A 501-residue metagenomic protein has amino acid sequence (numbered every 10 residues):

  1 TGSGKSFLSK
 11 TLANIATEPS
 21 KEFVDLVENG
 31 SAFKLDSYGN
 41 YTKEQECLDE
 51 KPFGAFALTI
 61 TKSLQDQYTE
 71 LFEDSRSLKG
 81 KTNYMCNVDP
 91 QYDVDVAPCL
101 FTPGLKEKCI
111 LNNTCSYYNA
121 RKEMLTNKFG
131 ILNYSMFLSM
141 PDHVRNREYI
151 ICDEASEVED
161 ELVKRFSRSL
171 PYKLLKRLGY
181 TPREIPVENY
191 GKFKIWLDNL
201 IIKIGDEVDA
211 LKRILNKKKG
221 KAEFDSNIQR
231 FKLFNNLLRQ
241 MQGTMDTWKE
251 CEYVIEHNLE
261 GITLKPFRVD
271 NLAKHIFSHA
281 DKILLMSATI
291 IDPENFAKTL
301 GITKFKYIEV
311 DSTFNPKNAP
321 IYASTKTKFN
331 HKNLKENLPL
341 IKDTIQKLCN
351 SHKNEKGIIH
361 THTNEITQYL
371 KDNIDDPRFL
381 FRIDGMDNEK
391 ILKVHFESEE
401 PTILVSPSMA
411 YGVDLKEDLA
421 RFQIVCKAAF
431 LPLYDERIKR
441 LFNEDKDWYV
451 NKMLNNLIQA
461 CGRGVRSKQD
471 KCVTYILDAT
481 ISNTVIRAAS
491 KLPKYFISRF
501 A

Functional and structural regions predicted by a protein language model:
T1, K21-N40, E44-E50, D74-K108 (+2 more regions): Conserved coupling segment at the C-terminus of the helicase ATP-binding
T1-L12: Walker A/P-loop
S63-E73, Y369-L370: Short amphipathic alpha-helical segment within the helicase RecA-like ATPase core that mediates nucleic-acid
K79-Y84, Y134-M136, T361-E365, L380-K393 (+1 more regions): Conserved helicase motor
E123-S139, E397-Y411: Conserved two-lobed SF2 helicase motor
N127, Y134-S135, E154-V158, L162 (+1 more regions): Conserved Walker B
T325-E336, D384-T484: Conserved RecA-like P-loop NTPase helicase motor core
Y475-A501: N-terminal targeting/trafficking signals and adjacent low-complexity tails
